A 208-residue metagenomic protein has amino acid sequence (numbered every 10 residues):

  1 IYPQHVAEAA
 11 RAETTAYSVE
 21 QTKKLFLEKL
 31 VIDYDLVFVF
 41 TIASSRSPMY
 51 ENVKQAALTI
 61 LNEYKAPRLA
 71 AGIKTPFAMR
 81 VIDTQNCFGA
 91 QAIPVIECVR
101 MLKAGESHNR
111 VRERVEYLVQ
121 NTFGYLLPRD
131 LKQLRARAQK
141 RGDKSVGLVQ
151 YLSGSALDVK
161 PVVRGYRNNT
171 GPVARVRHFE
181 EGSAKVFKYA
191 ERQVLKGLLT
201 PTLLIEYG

Functional and structural regions predicted by a protein language model:
I1, Q55-L58, R80, N86-I96 (+1 more regions): Mixed-charge interfacial surface used for oligomerization/domain docking and macromolecular partner engagement
I1-E28: N-terminal glycine-rich anion-binding loop in soluble enzyme alpha/beta folds
A9-R11, T41-S45, F77-N86: A short glycine/serine-rich beta->alpha loop
V19-V31, E63-L69, A190-R192: Short, charged beta->alpha transition segments
I32-D33, L69-F77, K196-L199: Short helix-terminating capping/connector loops at secondary-structure junctions
L36-F38: Structural motif
T41-L69, V95: Short Gly/Thr/Asp-enriched flexible loops that form oxyanion-binding sites at enzyme active sites
I60-D83, G89: Cap/lid and interdomain-hinge subdomains that line or gate substrate/regulatory clefts in soluble alpha/beta enzymes
